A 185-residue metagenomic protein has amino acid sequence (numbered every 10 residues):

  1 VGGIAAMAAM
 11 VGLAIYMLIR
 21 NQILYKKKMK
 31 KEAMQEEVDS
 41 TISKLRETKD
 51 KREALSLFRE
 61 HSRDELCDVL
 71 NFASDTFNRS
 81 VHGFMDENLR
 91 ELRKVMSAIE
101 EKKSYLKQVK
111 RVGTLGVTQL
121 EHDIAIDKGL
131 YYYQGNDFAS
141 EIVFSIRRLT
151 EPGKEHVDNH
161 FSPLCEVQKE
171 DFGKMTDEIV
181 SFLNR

Functional and structural regions predicted by a protein language model:
V1-R185: Cytosolic, long alpha-helical scaffolding segments
